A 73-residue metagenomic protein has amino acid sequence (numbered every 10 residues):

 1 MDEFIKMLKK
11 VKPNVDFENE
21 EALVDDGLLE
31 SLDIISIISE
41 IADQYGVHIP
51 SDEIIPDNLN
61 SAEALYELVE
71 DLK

Functional and structural regions predicted by a protein language model:
M1-D16, E67-K73: Thiotemplate assembly-line natural product biosynthesis machinery
E3, S36-I37: Short Gly/charged-rich anion-binding patches and loops
K9-L28, V47-I55: Phosphopantetheine carrier-protein modules
A22, I37, A64: Residue-level recognition of oxygen-bearing side chains
D33: Two-component histidine kinase catalytic core, primarily the HATPase_c
V47-L72: C-terminal structural segments of small proteins and small subunits
